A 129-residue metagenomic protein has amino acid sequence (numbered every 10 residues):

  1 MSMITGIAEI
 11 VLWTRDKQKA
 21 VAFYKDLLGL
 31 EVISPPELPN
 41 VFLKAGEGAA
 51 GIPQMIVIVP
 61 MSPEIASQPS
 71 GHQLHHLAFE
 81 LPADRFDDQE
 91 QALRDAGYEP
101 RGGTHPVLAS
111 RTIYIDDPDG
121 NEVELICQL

Functional and structural regions predicted by a protein language model:
M1-Q18, L77: N-terminal beta-strand motif that seeds the catalytic metal site of vicinal oxygen chelate
M3-G6, S70-L74, P106-V107: Short glycine-enriched loop/turn motifs at secondary-structure junctions
W13-I56: Core segments of cupin and vicinal oxygen chelate
R15-K17, L77-E122: Vicinal oxygen chelate
L43-A49, I115-P118, Q128: Active-site beta-strand termini and strand-to-loop segments that position acidic
I56-V59, Y114, E124: Conserved beta-strand in the GNAT
S62-S67: Short beta-strand/turn micro-motifs at beta-sheet edges
P106, I126-L129: Short beta->alpha transition motifs characteristic of CBS
